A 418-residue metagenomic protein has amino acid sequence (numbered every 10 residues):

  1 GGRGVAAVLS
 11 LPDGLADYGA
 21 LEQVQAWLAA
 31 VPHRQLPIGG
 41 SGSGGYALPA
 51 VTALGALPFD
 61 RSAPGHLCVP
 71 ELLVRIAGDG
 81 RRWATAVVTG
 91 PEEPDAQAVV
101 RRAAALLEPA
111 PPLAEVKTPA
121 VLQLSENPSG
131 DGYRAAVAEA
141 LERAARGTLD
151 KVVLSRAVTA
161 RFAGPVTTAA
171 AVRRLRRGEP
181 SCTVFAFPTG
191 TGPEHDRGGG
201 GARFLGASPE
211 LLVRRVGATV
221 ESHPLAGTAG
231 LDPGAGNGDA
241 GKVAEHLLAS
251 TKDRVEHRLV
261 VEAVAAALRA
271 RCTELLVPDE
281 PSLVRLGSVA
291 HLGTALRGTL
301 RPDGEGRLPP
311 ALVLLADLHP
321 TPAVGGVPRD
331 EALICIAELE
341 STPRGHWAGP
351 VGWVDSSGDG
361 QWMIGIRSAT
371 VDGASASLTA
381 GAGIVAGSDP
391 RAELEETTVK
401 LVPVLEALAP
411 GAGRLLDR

Functional and structural regions predicted by a protein language model:
G1, T52-L54, D150-V152, S181-P188: A short, Trp-centered hydrophobic/proline-enriched beta-strand micro-motif
G1-A16, P91-D131, A135-A138, R156-F162 (+3 more regions): Contiguous alpha-helical scaffold segments within structured protein domains that host functional hotspots
A7-G14, R61-L72, R156-L259, A270-L276 (+1 more regions): An anion-binding catalytic pocket shared by soluble metabolic enzymes
A20-T159, T251, T273-E274: Non-catalytic accessory segments adjacent to catalytic cores
Q35-P49, T191-G200, G234-G238, R301-G306: Intrinsically disordered, low-complexity terminal tails and inter-domain linkers enriched for S/T/G/P/D/E
G55, G147, V213, E262 (+3 more regions): A residue-level signal for conserved active-site and pocket-lining positions in enzyme catalytic cores
D150-S155, F185-G190, E280, R329 (+1 more regions): Short coil/turn segments at secondary-structure boundaries
T321-R418: Glycine-rich, small/acidic residue-mixed loop/short-helix segments
